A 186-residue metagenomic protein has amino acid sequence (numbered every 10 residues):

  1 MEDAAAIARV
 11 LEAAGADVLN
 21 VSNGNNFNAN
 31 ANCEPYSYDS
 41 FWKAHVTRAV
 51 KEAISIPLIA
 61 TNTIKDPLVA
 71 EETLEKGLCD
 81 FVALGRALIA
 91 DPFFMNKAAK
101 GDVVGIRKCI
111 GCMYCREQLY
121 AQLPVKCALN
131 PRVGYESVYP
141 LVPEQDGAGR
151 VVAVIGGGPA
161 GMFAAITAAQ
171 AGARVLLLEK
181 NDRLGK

Functional and structural regions predicted by a protein language model:
M1-I155, P159, F163-Q170, R174-V175: Flavin-dependent oxidoreductase catalytic cores
A171-K186: Glycine-rich FAD pyrophosphate-binding loop
